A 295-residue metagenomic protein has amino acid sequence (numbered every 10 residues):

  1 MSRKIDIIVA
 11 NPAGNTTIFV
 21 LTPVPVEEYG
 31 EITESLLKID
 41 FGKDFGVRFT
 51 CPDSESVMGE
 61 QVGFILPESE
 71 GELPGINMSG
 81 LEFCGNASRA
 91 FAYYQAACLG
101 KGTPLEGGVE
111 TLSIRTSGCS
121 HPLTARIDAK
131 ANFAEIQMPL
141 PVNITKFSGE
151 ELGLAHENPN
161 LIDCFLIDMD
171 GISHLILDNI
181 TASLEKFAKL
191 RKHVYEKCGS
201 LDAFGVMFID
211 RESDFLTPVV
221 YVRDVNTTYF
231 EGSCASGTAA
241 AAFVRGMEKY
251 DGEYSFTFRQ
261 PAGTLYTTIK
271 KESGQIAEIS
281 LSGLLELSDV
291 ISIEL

Functional and structural regions predicted by a protein language model:
M1-K130, N143, L166-D168, S173-L295: A glycine-rich beta-to-alpha transition motif near the start of alpha/beta enzyme domains, typified by
A131-E135: Long, low-complexity, Lys/Arg-enriched
I136-L140, T145, G149-E151, F165 (+1 more regions): Intrinsically disordered, low-complexity regions enriched in acidic/Ser/Thr/Pro/Gln residues
G153-D170: Short, cationic low-complexity segments
